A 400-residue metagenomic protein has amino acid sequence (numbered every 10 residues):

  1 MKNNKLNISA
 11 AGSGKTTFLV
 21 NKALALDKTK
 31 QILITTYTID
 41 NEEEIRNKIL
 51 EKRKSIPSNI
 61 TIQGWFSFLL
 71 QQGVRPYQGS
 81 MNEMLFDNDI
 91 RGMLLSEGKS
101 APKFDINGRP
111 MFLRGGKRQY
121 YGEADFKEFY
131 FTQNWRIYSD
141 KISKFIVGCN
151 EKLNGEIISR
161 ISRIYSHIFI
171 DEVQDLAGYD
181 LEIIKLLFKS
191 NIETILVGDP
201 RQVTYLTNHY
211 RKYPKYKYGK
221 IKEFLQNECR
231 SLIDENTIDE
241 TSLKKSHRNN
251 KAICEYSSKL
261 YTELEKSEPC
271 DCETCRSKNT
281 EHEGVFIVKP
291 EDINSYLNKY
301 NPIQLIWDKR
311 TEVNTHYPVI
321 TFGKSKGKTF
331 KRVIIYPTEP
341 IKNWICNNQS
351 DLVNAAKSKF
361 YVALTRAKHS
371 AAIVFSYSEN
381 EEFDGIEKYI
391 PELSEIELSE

Functional and structural regions predicted by a protein language model:
M1-E400: The feature marks helicase ATPase cores and/or their adjacent C-terminal helical subdomains in SF1/SF2/AAA+ helicases
